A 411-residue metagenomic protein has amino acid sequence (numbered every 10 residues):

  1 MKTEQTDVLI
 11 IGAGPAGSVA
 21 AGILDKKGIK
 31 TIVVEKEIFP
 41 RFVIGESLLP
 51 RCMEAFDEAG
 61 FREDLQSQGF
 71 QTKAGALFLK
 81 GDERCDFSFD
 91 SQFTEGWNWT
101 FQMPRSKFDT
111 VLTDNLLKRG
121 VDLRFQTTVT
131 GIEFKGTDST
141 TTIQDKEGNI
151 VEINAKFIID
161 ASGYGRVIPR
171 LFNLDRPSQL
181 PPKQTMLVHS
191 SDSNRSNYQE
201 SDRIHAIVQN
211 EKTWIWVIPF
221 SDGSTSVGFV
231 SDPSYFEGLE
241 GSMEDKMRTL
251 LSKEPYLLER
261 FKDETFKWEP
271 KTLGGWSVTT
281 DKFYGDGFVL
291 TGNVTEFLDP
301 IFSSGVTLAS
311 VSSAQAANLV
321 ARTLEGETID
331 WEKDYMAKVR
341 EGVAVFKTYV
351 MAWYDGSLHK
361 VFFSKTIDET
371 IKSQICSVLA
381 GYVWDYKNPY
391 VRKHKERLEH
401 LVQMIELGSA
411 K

Functional and structural regions predicted by a protein language model:
K2-G14: Beta1/beta-strand and adjacent pyrophosphate-binding region of the FAD-binding site in flavoprotein oxidoreductases
G17-S18: N-terminal Rossmann-fold NAD(P) dinucleotide-binding loop
D25-I44: Glycine-rich FAD pyrophosphate-binding loop
V43-G81: N-terminal FAD cofactor-binding segment of flavoenzymes
F93-D114, E237-G241: Short beta-strand to alpha-helix junction loop
N115-L257: Predominantly flavin-linked oxidoreductase catalytic cores and closely associated redox partners
Y235-V320, E325, I329-M336: FAD/FMN-dependent oxidoreductases across multiple families
N318-K411: C-terminal helical "tail/cap" subdomain of flavin- and related membrane-associated enzymes
